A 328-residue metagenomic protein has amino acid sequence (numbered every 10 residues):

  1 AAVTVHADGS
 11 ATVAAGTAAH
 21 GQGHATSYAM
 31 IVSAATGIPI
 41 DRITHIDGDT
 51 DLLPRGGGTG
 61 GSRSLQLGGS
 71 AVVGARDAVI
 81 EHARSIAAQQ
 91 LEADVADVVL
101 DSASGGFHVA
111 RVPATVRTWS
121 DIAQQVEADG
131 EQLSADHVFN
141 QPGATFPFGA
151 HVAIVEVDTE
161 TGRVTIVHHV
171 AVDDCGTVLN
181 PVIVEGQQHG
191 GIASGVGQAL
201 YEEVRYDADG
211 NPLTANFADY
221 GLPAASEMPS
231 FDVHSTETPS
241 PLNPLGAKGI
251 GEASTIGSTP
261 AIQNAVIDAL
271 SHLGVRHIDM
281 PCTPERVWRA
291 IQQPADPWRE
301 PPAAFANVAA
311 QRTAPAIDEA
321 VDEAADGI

Functional and structural regions predicted by a protein language model:
A1-I328: Cofactor-binding beta-sheet edge motifs in enzyme active sites
